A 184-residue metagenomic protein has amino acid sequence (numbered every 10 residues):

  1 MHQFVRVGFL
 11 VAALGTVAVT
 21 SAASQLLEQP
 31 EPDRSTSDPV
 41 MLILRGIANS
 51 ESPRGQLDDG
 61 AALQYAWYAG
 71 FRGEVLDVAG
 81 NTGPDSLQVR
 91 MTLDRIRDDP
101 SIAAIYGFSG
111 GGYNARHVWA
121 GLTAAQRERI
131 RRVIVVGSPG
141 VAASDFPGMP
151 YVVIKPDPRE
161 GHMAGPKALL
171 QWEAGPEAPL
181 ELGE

Functional and structural regions predicted by a protein language model:
M1-F9: Bacterial N-terminal signal peptides that target proteins for export
G8-V17: Bacterial N-terminal signal peptides
A18-E28: Membrane-interface motif at the C-terminal end of an N-terminal transmembrane signal
L26-S101, E160-L169: Active-site catalytic motif of lipid deacylating hydrolases and related acyltransferases
R45, A79, G137, K155-P158 (+1 more regions): Residues at the C-termini of beta-strands that transition into short coil/loop
V89-A164: Serine-dependent carboxylesterase/thioesterase catalytic core of lipase-like alpha/beta-hydrolase/SGNH enzymes
I154-E184: C-terminal catalytic histidine-bearing segment of alpha/beta-hydrolase fold enzymes
